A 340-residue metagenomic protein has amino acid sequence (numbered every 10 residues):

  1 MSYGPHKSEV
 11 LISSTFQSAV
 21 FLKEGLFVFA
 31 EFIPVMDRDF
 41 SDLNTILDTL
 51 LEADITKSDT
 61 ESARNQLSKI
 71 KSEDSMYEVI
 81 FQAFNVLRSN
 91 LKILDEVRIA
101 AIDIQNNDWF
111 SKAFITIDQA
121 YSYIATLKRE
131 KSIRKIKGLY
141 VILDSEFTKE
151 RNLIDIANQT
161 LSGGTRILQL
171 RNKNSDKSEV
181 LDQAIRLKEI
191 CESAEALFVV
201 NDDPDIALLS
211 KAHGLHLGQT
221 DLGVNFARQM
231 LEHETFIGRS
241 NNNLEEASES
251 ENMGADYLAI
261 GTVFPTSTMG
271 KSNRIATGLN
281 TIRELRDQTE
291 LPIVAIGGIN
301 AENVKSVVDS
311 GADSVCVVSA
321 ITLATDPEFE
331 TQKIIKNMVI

Functional and structural regions predicted by a protein language model:
Y3, F16, F21, F27-F32: Aromatic (phenylalanine/tyrosine) cluster motif
K7-S14: Short, positively charged low-complexity motifs
V35-A212, M230-N242, S250-A255, I321-K333: Conserved N-terminal beta1-alpha1 strand-loop-helix module at the mouth
L143-F147, A196-P204, L217-D221, I237-A247 (+2 more regions): Glycine-rich beta-to-alpha transition loops that act as phosphate-gripper elements at the mouths of alpha/beta enzyme
Q159, I206-L209, F226, E249 (+3 more regions): Well-formed, non-transmembrane alpha-helical positions, independent of function
S210-L217, S240-T289: Glycine/Thr-rich beta-alpha phosphate-binding loop at enzyme active sites
Q219-F226, A259-S272, S310-T331: Glycine-rich phosphate-binding active-site loops on the catalytic face of alpha/beta enzymes
